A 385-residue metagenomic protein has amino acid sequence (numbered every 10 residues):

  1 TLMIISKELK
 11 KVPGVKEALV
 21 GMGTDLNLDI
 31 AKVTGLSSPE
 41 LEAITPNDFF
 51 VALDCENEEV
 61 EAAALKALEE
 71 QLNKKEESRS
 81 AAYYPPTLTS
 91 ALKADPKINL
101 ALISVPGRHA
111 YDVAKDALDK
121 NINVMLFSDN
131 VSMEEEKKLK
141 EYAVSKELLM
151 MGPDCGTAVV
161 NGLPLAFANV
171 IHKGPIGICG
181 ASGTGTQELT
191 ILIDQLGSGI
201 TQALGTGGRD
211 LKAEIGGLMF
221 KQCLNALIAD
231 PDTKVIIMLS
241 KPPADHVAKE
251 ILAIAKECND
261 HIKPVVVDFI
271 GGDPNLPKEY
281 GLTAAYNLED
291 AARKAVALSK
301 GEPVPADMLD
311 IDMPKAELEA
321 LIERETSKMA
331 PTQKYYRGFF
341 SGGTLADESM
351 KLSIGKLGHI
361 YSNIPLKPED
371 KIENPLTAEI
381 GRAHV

Functional and structural regions predicted by a protein language model:
T1-R382: Catalytic-core regions of core metabolic enzymes, especially those transforming organic acids/acyl-group intermediates
